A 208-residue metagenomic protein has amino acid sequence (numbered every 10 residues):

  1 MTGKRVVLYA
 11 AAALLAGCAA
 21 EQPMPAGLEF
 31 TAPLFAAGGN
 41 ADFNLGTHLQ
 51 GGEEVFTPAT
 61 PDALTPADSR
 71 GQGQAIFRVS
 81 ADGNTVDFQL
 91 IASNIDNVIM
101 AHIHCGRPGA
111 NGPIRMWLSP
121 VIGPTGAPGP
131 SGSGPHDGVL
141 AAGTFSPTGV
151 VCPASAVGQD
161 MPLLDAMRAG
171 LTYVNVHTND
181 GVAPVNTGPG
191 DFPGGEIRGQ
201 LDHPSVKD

Functional and structural regions predicted by a protein language model:
M1-A16: Sec-dependent bacterial lipoprotein signal peptides
C18-A101, C105-D208: Metal-centered catalytic cores of metalloenzymes
